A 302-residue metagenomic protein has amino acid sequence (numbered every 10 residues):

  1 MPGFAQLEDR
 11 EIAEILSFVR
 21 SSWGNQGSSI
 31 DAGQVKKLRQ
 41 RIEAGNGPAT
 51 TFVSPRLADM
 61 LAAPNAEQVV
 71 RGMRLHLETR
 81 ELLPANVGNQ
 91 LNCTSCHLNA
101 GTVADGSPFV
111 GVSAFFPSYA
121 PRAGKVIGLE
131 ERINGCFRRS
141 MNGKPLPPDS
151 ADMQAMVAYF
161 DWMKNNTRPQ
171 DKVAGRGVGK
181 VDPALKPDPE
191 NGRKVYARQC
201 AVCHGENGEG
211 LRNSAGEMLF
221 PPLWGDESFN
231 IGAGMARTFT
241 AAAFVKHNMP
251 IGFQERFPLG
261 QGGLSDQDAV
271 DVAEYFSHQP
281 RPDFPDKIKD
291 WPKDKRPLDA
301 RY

Functional and structural regions predicted by a protein language model:
M1-D9, P84-R132, G210-K246: Gly/Gly-Pro-rich "capping" loops immediately C-terminal to redox-active cysteine motifs in periplasmic/lumenal
P2-A66, V70, Q90-L91, F116-A123 (+3 more regions): Flexible coil segments in periplasmic/lumen-exposed cytochrome c-class electron-transfer proteins
S21-N25, E78-L82, R139, M163-N166 (+4 more regions): Generic structural signal for alpha-helix termini and adjacent loop/cap motifs
P64-A100, P183-F220, T238: Sequence/structural segment immediately N-terminal to covalent heme-attachment motifs in c-type and related
R132, C136-F137, D171: Short acidic, low-complexity segments enriched in Ser/Thr/Gly/Pro
G143-P145, F244-G252: Juxtamembrane/interfacial segments around transmembrane helices
P169, G205-E209, I251: Conserved helix-loop functional segments at active or binding sites
F253-G263: Active-site rim elements
